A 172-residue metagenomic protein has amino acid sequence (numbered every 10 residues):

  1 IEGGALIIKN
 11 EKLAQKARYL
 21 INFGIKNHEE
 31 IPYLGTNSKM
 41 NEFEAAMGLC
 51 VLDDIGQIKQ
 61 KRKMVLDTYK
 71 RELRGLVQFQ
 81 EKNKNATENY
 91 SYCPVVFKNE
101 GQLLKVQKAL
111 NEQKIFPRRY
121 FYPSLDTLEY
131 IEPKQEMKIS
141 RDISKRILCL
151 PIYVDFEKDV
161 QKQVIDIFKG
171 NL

Functional and structural regions predicted by a protein language model:
I1-L6: Glycine-rich phosphate-binding loop of ATP-grasp-fold ATP-dependent ligases
K9-L172: PLP-dependent aminotransferase class I/II
